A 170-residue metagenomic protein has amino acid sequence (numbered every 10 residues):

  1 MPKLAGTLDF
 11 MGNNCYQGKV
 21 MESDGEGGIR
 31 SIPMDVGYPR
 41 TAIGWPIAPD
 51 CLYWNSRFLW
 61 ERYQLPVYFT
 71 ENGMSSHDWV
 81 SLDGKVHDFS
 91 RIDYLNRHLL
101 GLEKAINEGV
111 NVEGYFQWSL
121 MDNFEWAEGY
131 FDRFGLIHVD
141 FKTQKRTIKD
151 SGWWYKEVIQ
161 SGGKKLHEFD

Functional and structural regions predicted by a protein language model:
M1-D170: Non-catalytic scaffold segments within catalytic domains of secreted glycoside hydrolases
